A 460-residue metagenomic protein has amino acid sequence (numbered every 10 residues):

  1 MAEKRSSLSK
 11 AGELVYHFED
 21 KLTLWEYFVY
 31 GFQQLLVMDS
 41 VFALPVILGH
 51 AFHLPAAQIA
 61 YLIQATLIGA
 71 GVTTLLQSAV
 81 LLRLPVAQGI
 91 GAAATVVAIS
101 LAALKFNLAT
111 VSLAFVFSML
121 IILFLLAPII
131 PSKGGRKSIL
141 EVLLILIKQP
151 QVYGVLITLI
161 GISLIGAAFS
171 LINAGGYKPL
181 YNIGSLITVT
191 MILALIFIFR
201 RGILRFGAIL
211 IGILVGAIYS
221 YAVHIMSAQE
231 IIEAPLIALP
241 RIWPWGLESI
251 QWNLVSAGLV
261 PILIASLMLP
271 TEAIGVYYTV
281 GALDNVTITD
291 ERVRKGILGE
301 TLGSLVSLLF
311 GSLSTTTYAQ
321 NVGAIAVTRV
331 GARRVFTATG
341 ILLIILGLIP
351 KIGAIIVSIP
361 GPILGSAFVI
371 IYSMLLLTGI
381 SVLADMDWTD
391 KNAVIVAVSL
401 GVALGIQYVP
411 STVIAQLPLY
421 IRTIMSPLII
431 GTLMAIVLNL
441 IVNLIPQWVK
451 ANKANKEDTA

Functional and structural regions predicted by a protein language model:
M1-F28, R136, A228-L247, A282-L283 (+2 more regions): Intrinsically disordered, low-complexity non-transmembrane regions of multi-pass membrane transporters
A2-P85, A93-F106: N-terminal signal-anchor module of multipass membrane proteins
S9, V41-P45, G49, V189-L195 (+7 more regions): Juxtamembrane interface elements at the cytosolic ends of transmembrane helices in multi-pass membrane proteins
T23-W25, G49-L76, P261-R333, T459: Membrane-embedded helical hairpins/re-entrant loop segments and their flanking transmembrane helices within multi-pass
Q34, M38-F42, G216-L308, S312: Membrane-embedded hairpin module used as a gating/binding unit in multi-pass transport and secretion proteins
L82-T95, I147-Y153, R205-L210, S312-N321 (+2 more regions): Short, non-helical or kinked segments that cap or interrupt transmembrane helices
V97-A103, F197, N321-A332, F336 (+1 more regions): Interfacial segments of multi-pass membrane proteins
A103-S227, G340, I345-K453: Membrane-embedded alpha-helical modules
